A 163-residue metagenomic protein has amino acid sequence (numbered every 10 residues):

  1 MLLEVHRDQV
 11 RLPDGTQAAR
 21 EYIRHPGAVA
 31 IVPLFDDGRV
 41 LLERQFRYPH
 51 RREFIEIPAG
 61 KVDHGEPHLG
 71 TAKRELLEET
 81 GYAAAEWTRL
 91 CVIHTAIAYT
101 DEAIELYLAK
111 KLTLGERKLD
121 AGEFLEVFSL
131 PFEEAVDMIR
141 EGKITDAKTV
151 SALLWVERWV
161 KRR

Functional and structural regions predicted by a protein language model:
M1-A30, D36: Acidic, metal-coordinating catalytic segment for phosphate/diphosphate chemistry, firing primarily on the Nudix
E4-H6, G27, T100-A103, A121-E123 (+1 more regions): A generic structural signal for well-ordered coil/turn residues at beta-strand boundaries that shape enzyme active-site
V5-Q9, V32, L42, L106-L108 (+1 more regions): Conserved hydrophobic/aromatic beta-strand scaffold that supports enzyme active sites
H6-L12, A96-E116: Active-site-adjacent beta-strand/loop module that shapes the phosphate/pyrophosphate-binding cleft
T16, E53, H64, R89 (+2 more regions): Nudix hydrolase/Nudix homology domain
V29-R74, C91, L112, R117: Conserved Nudix-box catalytic region and its N-terminal flanking loop in Nudix hydrolases and closely related
A83-L90: A short coil-to-beta-strand element that immediately follows conserved catalytic motifs
